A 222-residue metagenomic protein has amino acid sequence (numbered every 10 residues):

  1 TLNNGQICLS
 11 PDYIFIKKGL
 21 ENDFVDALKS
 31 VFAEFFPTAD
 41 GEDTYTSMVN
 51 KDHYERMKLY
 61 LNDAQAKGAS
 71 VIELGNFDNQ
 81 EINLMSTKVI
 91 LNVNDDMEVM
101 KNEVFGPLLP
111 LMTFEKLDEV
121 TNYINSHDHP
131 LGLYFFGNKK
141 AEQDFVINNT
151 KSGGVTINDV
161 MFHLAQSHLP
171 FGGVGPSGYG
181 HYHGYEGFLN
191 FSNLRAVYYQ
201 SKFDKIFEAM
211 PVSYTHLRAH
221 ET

Functional and structural regions predicted by a protein language model:
Q6-C8: Extended low-complexity, polyampholyte segments enriched in Ser/Thr/Pro and acidic residues
I14-F15, L133: Short cationic amphipathic helices and targeting signals
I16-H129: NAD(P)-dependent aldehyde/semialdehyde dehydrogenase
F77, L84-R218: Conserved C-terminal structural/oligomerization subdomain of aldehyde/semialdehyde dehydrogenase
